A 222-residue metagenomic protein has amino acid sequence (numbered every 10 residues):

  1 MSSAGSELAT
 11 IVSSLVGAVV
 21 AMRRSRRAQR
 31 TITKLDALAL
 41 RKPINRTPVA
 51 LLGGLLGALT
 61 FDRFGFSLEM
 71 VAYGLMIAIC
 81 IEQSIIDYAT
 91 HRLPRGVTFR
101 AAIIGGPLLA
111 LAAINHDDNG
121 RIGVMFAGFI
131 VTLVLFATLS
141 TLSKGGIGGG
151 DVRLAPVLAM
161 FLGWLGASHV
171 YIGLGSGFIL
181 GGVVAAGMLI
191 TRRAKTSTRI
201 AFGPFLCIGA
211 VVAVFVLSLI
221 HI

Functional and structural regions predicted by a protein language model:
M1-I220: A membrane-topology feature that recognizes alpha-helical transmembrane segments and their immediate juxtamembrane
